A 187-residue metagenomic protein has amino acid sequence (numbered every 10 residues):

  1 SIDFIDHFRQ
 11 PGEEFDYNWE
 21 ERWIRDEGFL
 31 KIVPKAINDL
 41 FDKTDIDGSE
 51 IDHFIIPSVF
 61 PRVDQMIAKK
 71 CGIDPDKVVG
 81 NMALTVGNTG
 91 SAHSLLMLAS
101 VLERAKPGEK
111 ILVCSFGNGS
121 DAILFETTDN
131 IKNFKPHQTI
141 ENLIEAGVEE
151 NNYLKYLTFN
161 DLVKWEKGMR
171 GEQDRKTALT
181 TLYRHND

Functional and structural regions predicted by a protein language model:
S1-E27, K31, V113-G117, A122-Y183: Condensing-enzyme catalytic core mediating Claisen C-C bond formation in acyl metabolism
E14-K35, L84-A92, L96, S100: Active-site pocket-shaping loop/turn-to-helix segments
P34-D52, C71-D74, R104-A105: Phosphate/pyrophosphate-binding loops at sites that engage ATP/ADP/AMP, CoA/4′-phosphopantetheine, polyphosphate
S49-I56, D76-M82, E109-F116: Beta-strand segments within the central parallel beta-sheet cores of soluble alpha/beta enzyme folds
F54-M66: Glycine-rich phosphate-binding loops at beta-strand->alpha-helix junctions
Q65-M97: Conserved catalytic cysteine-centered active-site region of acyl-thioester-dependent Claisen-condensing enzymes
T85-D121: Repeat-solenoid scaffold signature
N186-D187: Cysteine-centered iron-sulfur cluster-binding motifs in ferredoxin-type domains/subunits of redox enzymes
